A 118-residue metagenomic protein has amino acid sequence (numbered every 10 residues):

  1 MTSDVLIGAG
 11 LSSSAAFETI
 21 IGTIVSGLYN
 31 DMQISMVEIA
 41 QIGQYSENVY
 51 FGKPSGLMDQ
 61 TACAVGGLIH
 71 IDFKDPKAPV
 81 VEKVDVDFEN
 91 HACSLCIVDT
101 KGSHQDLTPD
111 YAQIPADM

Functional and structural regions predicted by a protein language model:
M1-I7: Glycine- and acidic-rich phosphate- and metal-coordinating loops
G8-A9, Q105: Conserved protein kinase catalytic core
L11-D31: DPxDG-like acidic metal-binding loop motif
N30-M118: ATP-dependent small-molecule kinase catalytic core of the GHMP/sugar-kinase superfamily and closely related
